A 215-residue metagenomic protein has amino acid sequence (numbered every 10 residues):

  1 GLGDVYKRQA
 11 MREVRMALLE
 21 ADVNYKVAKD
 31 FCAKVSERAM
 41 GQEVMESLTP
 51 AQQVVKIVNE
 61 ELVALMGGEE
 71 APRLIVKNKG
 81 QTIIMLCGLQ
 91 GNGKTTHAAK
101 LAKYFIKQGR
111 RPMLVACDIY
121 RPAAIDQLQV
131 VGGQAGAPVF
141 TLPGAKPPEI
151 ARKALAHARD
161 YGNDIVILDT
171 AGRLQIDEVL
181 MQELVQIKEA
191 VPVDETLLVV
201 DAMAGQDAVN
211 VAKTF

Functional and structural regions predicted by a protein language model:
G1-Y6: Short, small-residue-biased leader/transition segments that mark boundaries at the very start of proteins
E13-M16, E20-C87, N92, T96-A212: Nucleotide-state-sensitive switch-loop elements of NTP-binding domains
F215: Flexible active-site lid/hinge loop adjacent to a nucleotide/diphosphate and Mg2+-phosphate binding pocket
